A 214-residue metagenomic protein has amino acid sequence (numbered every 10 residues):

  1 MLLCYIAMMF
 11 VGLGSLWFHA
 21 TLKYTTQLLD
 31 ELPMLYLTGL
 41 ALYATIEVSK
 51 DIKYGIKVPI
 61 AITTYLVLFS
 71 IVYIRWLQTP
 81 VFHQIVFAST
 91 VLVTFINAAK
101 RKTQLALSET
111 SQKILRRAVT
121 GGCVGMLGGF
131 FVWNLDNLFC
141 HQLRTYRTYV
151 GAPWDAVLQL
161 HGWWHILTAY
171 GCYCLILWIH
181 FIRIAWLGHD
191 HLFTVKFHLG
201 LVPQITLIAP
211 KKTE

Functional and structural regions predicted by a protein language model:
M1-E214: Multi-pass alpha-helical transmembrane bundles in non-GPCR membrane proteins that perform intramembrane catalysis
